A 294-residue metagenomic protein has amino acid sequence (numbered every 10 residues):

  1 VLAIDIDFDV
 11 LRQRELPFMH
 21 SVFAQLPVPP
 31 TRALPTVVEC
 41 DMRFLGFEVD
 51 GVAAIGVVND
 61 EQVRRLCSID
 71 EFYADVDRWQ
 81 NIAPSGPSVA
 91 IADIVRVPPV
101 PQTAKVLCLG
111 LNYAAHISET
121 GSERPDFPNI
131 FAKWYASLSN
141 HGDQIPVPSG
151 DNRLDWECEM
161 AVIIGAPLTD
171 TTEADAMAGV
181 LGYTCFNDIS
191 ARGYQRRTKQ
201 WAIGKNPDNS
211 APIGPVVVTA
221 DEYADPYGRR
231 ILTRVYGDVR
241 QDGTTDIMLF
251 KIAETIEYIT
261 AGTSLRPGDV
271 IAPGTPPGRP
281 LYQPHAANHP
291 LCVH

Functional and structural regions predicted by a protein language model:
A3-D5, Q13: Intrinsic low-complexity, disordered N-terminal segments enriched in polar/charged/small residues
P35-P128: N-terminal non-catalytic cap/leader segment that marks the start of a structured domain
P87-V89, D93, H116, S122 (+1 more regions): Catalytic-pocket segment enriched in acidic/His residues
R96-P98, E119-G121, I145-L154, L168-D175 (+2 more regions): A generic local secondary-structure boundary/capping motif
R124-H141, W156, H294: Structural signature of FAD isoalloxazine-binding scaffolds in flavoprotein oxidoreductases
H141-A176, L181, C185-I189: Non-heme Fe(II) oxygenase catalytic core, chiefly the N-lobe of the double-stranded beta-helix
